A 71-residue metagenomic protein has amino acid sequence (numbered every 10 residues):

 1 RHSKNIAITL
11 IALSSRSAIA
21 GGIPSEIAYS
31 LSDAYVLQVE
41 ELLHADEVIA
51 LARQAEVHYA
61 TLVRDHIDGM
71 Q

Functional and structural regions predicted by a protein language model:
R1-Q71: Inter-domain helical "communication" segments and dimerization helices that couple sensory or membrane-embedded modules
